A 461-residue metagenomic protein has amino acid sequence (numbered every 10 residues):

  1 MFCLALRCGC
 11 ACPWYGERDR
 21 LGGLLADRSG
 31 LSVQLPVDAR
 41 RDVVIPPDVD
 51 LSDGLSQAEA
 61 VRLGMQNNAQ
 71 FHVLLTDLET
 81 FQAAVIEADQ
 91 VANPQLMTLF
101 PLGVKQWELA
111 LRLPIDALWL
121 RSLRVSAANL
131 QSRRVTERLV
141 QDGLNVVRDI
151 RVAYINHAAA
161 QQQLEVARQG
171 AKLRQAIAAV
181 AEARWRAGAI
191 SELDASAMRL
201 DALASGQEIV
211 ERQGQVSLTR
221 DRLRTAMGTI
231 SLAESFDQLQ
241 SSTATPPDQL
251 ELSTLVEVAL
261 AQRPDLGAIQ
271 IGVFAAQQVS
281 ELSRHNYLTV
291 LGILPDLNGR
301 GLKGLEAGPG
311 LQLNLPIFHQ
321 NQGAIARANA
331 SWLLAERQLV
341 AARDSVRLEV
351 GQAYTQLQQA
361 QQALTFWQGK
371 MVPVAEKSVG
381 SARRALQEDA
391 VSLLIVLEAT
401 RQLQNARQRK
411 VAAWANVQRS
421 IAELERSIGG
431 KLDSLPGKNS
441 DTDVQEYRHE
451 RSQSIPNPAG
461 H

Functional and structural regions predicted by a protein language model:
M1-Q66, Q213-V258, E425-H461: Terminal intrinsically disordered/low-complexity segments used for targeting and assembly
V44-D53, V85, V91-A127, Q238-E251 (+4 more regions): Small/polar, glycine/serine/threonine/aspartate-rich low-complexity segments that form flexible
Q66-V73, E79-P94, L109-A127, E137-L144 (+8 more regions): A glycine-/polar-enriched beta->alpha junction
L75, S126-N129, E192-L200, L393-R401: Short, charged, amphipathic alpha-helical segments
E137-V258, Q356, A360, L364 (+1 more regions): Periplasmic alpha-helical coiled-coil/stalk elements that build and connect Gram-negative outer-membrane
S191, V346, A353, D389-L393: Alpha-helical heptad-repeat coiled-coil segments that mediate oligomerization/polymerization in large
A204-E234, Q338, A360, V374-G430 (+1 more regions): Short segments within alpha-helical structural elements
